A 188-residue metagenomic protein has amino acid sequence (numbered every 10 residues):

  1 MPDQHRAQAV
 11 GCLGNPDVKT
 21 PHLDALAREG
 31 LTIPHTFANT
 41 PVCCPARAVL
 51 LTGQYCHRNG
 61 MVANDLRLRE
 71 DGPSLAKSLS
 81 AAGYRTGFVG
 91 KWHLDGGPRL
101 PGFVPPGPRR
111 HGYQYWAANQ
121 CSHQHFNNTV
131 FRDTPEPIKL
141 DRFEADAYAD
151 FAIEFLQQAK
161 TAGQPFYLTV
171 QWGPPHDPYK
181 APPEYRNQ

Functional and structural regions predicted by a protein language model:
M1-Q188: Formylglycine-dependent sulfatase
